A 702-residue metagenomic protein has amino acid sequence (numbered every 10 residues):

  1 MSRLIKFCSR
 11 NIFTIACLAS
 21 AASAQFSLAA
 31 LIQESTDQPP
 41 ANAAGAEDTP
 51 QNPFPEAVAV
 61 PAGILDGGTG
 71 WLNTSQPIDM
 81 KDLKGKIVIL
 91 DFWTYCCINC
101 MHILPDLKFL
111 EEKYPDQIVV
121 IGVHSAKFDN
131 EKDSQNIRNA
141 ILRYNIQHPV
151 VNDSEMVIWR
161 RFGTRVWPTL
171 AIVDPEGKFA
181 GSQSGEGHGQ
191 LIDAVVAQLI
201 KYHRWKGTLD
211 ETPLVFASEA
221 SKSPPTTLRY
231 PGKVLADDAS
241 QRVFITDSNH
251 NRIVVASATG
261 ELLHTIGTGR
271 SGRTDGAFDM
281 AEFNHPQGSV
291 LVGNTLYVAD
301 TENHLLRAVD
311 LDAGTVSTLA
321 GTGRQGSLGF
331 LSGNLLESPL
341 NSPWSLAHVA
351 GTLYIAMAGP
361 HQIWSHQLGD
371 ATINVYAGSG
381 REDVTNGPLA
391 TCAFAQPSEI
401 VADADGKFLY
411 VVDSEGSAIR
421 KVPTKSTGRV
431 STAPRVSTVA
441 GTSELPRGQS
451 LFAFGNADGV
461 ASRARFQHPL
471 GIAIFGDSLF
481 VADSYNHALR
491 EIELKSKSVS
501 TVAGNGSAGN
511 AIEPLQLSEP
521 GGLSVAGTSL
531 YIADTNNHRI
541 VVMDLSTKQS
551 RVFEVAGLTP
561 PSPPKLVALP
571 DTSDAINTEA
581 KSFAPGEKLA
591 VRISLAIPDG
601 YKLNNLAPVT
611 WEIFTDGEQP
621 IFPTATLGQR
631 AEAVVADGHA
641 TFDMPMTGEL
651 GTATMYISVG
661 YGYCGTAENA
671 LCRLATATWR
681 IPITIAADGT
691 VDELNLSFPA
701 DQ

Functional and structural regions predicted by a protein language model:
D37-M80, L569-I576: N-terminal "domain-start" segment that seeds a small globular fold
T69, Q135-V173: Short, internal strand/loop/helix patches that form the active-site neighborhood or redox-interaction surface
I78-I98, V120-I121, I657: Short active-site neighborhood of thiol/selenol oxidoreductases, capturing the structured segment around
F92-E112, G600-L603, L671: Conserved redox-active cysteine motifs that mediate thiol-disulfide chemistry, especially di-cysteine Cys-X(1-2)-Cys
M101-R143, S154-I158: Structural microenvironment flanking redox-active thiols in thiol-disulfide oxidoreductases
D174-K233, L558-A568: Thiol-/selenol-based redox modules, centered on thioredoxin-like and closely related oxidoreductase domains
E211-G232, G260-H285, G314-S342, T372-Q396 (+3 more regions): Gly/Pro-rich loop segments of beta-rich domains
G260, H285, T547-Q549, E554-Q702: Extracellular/lumen-exposed scaffold segments
